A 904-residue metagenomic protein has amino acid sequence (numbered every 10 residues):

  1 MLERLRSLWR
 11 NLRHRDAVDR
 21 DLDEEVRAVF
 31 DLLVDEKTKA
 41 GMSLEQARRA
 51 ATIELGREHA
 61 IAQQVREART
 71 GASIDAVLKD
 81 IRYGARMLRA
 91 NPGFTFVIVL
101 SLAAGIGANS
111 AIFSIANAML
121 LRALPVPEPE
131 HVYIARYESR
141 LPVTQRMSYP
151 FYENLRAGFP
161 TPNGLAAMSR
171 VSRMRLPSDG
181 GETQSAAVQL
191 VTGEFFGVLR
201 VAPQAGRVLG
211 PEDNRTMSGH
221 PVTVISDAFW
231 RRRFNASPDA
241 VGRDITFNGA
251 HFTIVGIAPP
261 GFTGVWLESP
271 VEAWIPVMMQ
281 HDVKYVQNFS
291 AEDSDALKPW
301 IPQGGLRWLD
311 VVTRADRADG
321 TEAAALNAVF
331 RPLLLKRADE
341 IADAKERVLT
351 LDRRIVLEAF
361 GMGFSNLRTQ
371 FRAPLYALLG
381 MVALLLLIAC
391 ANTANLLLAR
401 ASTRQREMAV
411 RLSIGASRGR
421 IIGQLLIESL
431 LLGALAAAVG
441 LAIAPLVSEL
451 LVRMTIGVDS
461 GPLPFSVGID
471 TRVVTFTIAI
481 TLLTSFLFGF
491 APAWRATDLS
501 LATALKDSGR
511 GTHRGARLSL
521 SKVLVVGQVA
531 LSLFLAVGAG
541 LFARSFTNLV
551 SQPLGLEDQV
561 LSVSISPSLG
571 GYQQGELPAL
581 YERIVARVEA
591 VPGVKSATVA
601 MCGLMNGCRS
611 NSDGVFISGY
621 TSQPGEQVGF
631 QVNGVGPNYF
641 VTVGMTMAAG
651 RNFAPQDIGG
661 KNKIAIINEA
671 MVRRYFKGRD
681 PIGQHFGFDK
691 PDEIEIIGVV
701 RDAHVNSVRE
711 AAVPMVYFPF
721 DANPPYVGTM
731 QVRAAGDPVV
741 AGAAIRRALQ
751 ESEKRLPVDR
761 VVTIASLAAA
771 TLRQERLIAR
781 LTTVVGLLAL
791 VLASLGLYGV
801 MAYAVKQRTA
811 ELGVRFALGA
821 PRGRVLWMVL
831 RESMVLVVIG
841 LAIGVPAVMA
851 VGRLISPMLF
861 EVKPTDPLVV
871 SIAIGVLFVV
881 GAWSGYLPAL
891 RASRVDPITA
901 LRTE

Functional and structural regions predicted by a protein language model:
M1-V97, R314, V356, A502 (+3 more regions): Negatively charged linear elements and acidic catalytic determinants
E3-R4, M174, A187-P211, H220-A373 (+3 more regions): Mid-to-C-terminal secondary-structure elements that act as membrane-proximal/extracytoplasmic interface segments
A51-F94, P125-V126, E138-P142, G181-E182 (+11 more regions): Membrane-helix entry/capping segments
V65-T95, F360-L367, L396-G423, I427 (+2 more regions): Alpha-helical transmembrane segments of integral membrane proteins
P92-G93, A389-A436, D498-G511, L795-L836 (+1 more regions): Intracellular coupling helices
A104-Y133, Y149, V447-I456, L531-D558 (+5 more regions): Alpha-helical transmembrane segments
I112-E138, G158-T161, A202, L267-S269 (+7 more regions): Membrane-proximal juxtamembrane linkers immediately C-terminal to transmembrane helices
I115, A394, L430-L501, R544 (+1 more regions): Small-residue-rich transmembrane alpha-helices
